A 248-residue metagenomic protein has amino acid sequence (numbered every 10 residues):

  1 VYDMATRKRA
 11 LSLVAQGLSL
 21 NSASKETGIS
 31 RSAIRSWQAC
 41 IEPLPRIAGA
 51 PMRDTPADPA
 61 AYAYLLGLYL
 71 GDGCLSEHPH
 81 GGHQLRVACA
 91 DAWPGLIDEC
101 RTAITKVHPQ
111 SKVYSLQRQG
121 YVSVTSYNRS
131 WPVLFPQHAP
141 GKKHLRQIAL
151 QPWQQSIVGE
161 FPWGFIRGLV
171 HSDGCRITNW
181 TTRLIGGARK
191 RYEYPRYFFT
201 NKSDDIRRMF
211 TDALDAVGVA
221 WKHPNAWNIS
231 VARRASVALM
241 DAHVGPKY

Functional and structural regions predicted by a protein language model:
V1-Y248: Internal intein/HINT superfamily modules and their associated LAGLIDADG
